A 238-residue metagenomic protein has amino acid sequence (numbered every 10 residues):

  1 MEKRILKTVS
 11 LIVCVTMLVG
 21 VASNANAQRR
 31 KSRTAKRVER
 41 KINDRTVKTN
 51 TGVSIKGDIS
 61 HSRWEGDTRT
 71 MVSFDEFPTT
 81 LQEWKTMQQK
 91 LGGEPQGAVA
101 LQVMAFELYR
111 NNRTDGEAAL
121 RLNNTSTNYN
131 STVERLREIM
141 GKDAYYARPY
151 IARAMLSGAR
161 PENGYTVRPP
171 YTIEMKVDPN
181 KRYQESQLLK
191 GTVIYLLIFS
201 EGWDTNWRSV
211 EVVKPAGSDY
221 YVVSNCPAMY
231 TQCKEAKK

Functional and structural regions predicted by a protein language model:
E2-L11: Bacterial N-terminal signal peptides that target proteins for export
S10-G20: Bacterial N-terminal signal peptides
V21-A27: Sec/Tat signal peptide C-region and signal peptidase I cleavage site
Q28-D44: Polycationic, low-complexity disordered segments in secreted or periplasmic proteins
K41-E65: Intrinsically disordered, low-complexity linker/tail regions enriched in Pro/Ser/Thr and polar/acidic residues
K56-S157: Core segments of small alpha/beta cavity-forming domains
E134-S200: Surface-exposed, charged secondary-structure patches
G202-K238: Short beta-strand edge/turn micro-motifs at domain boundaries
